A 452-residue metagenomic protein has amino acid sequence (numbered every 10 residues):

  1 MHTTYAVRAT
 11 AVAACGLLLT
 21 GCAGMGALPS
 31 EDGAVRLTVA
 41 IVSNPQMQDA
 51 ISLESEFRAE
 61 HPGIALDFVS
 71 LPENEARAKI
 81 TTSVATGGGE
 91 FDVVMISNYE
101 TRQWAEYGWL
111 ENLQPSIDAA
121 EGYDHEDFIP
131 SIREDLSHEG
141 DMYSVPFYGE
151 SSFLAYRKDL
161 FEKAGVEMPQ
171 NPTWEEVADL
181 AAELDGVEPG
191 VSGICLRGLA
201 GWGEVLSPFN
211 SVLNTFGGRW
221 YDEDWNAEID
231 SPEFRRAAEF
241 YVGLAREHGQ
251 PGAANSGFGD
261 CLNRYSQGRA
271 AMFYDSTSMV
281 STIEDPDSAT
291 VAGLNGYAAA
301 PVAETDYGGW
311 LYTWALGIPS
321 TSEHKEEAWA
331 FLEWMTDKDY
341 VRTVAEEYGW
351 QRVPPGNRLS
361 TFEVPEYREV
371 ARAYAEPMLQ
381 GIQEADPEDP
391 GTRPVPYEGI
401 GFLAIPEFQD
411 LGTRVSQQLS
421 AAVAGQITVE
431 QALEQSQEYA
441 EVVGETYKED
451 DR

Functional and structural regions predicted by a protein language model:
M1-T38, A59, D118, Q431-E434 (+1 more regions): Short, low-complexity disordered leader/linker segments with a strong preference for bacterial N-terminal type II
S55-D127, S137, K163-G165, R264 (+2 more regions): Extracytoplasmic "Venus flytrap"/periplasmic binding protein-like
F91-D92, E121-L160, S192, Y297-P301 (+2 more regions): A structural signal for short loop-to-beta-strand junctions that line the ligand-binding cleft of periplasmic/secreted
N98-S151, V205-P208, A292-A298, L379-P390 (+1 more regions): Hinge/lid segment of periplasmic solute-binding proteins
Q114-F128, Q170, I194, G198-G201 (+6 more regions): Short, solvent-exposed loop/beta-turn-alpha elements that line the ligand-binding surface or hinge of extracytoplasmic
H138-F147, S152, E175-A227, F234 (+2 more regions): Extracytoplasmic/periplasmic solute-binding protein
L180-E183, D224-N255, G296, A300: Glycine-centered hinge/linker elements that transmit conformational signals in sensory and ligand-binding systems
S278-V291, E304-T413, D451-R452: C-terminal lobe and pocket-closing loops of periplasmic/extracytoplasmic Venus-flytrap solute-binding proteins
